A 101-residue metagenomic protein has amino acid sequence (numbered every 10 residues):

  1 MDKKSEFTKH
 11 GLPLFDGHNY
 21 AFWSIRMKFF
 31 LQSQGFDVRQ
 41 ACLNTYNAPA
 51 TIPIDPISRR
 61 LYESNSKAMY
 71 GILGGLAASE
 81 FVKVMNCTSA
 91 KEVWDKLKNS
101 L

Functional and structural regions predicted by a protein language model:
M1-L101: N-terminal Lys/Arg-enriched interaction segments
